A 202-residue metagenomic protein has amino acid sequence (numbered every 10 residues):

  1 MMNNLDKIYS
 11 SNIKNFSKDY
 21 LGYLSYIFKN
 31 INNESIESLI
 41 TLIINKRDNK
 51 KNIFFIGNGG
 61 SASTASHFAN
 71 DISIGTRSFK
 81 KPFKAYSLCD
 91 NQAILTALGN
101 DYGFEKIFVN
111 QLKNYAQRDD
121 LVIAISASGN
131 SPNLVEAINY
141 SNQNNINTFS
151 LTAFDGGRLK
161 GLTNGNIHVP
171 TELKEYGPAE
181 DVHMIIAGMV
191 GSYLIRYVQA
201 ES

Functional and structural regions predicted by a protein language model:
M1-I31: Generic N-terminal amphipathic, Lys/Arg-enriched alpha-helix
K29-N49: A short, well-structured juxtamembrane/interface segment
I36, G60-S61: N-terminal, charged amphipathic alpha-helical interaction modules
N49-K50, L162: Structured helix-beta-strand junction loops
I53-F54, T148: Hydrophobic beta-strand scaffold residues
S61-E201: Glycine-rich phosphate-binding loops that contact phosphosugars or nucleotide phosphates
